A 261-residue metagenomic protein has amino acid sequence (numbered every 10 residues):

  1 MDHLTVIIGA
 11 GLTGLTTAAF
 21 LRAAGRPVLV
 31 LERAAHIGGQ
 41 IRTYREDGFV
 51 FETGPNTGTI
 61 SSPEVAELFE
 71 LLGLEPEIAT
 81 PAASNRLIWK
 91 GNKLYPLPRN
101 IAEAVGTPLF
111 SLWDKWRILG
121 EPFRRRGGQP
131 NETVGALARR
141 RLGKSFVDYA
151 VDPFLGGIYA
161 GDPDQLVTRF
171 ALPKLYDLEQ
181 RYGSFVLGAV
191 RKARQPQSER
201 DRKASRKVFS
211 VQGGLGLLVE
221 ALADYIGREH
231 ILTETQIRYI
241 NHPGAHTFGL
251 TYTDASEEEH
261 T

Functional and structural regions predicted by a protein language model:
D2-V30: N-terminal Rossmann-like FAD-binding beta1-loop-alpha1 element of flavoenzymes
L12, E234-R238, A255: Conserved SAM/SAH-binding loop
R22-E46: Glycine-rich FAD pyrophosphate-binding loop
D47-R126: Dinucleotide-binding Rossmann-like beta1-alpha1 core, especially the glycine-rich loop that anchors the ADP
G120-Y239: Active-site/ligand-binding neighborhood in enzyme catalytic cores
Y239-T261: Conserved beta-strand-loop-beta-strand element in the redox core of flavoprotein oxidoreductases
